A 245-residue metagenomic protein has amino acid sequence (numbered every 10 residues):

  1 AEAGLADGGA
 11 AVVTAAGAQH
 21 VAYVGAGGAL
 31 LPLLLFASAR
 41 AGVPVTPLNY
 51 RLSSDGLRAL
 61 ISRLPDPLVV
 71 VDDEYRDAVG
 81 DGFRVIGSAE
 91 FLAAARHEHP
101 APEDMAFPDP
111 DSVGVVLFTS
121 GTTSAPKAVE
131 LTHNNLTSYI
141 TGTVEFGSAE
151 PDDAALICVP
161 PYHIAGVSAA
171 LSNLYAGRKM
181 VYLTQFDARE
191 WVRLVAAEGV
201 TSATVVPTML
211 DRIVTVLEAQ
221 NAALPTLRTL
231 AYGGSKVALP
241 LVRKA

Functional and structural regions predicted by a protein language model:
A1-E2, A101, P110, V129-E150 (+2 more regions): Conserved structural elements of the adenylate-forming
A3-L52: Conserved AMP-binding/adenylate-forming
G25, V43-I61, D73-Y75, C158 (+4 more regions): ATP-dependent adenylate-forming carboxylate-activation enzymes
L35-P44, R63, H163, L174-Y175: Short hydrophobic alpha-helices that are characteristic scaffold elements of the AMP-binding
D73-D111: ANL superfamily adenylate-forming
E74-A78, V159, V200-K244: Adenylate-forming
P100-F118, A125, S148-A154: Conserved pre-ATP/AMP-binding loop-to-beta segment of ANL
T137-A154, Y162-S202, V216-L217: Conserved AMP-binding/adenylation subdomain of ANL enzymes
